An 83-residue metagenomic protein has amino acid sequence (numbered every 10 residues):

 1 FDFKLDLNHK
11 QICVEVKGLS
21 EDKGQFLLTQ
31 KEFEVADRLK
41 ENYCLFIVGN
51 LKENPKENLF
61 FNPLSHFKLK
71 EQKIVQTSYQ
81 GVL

Functional and structural regions predicted by a protein language model:
F1, K40-F46, V75-Q76, Q80: Broad hydrophobic/π-residue packing in well-ordered secondary structure
F1-L5, K10-S20: Conserved catalytic cores of phosphodiester-cleaving nucleases, focusing on short active-site segments
V16-F67: Catalytic cores of nucleic-acid endonucleases
F67-L83: Intrinsically disordered, low-complexity terminal regions enriched in charged/polar residues
